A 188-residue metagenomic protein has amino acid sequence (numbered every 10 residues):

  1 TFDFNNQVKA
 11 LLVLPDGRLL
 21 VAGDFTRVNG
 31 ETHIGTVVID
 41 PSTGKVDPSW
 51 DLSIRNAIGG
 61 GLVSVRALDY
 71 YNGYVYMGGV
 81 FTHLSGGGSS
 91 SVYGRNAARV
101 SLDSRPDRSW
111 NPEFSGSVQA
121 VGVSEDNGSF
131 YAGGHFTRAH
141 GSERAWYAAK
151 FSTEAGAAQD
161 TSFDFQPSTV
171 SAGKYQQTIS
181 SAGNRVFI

Functional and structural regions predicted by a protein language model:
T1-I188: Extracytoplasmic surface signature
